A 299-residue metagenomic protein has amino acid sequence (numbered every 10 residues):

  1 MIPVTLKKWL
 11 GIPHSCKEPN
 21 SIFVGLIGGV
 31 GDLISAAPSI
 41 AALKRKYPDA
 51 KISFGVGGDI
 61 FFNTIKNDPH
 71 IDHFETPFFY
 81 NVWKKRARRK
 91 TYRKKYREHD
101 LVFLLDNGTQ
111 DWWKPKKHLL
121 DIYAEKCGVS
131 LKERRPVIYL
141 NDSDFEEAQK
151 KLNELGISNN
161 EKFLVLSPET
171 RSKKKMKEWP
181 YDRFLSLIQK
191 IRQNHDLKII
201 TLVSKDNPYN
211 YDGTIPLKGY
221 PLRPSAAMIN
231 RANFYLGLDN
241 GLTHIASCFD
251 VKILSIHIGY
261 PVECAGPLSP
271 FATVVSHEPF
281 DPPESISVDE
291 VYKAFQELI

Functional and structural regions predicted by a protein language model:
M1-I299: Catalytic machinery of carbohydrate-active enzymes, primarily nucleotide-sugar-dependent glycosyltransferases
